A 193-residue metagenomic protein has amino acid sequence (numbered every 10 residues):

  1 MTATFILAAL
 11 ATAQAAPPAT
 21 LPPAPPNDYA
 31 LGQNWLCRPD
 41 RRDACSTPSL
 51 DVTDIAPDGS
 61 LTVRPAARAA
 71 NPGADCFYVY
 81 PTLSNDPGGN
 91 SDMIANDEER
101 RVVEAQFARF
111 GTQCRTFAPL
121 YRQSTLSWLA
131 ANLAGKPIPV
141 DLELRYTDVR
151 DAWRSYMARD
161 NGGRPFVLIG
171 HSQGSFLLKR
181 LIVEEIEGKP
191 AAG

Functional and structural regions predicted by a protein language model:
T2, A13-A108: Flexible, membrane-associating and regulatory peripheral segments of lipid-active enzymes
A8-A9: Short amphipathic, helix-prone segments within low-complexity/disordered or flexible regions
Q33, P39-R41, A69, Y78-F166: Active-site catalytic motif of lipid deacylating hydrolases and related acyltransferases
R154, K179-V183: A broadly conserved amphipathic alpha-helix scaffold signal in soluble, globular proteins
G170-G174, L178: Gly/Ala-rich beta-loop-alpha elbow adjacent to hydrolase catalytic centers
I182-A192: Conserved hydrolase catalytic core segment
